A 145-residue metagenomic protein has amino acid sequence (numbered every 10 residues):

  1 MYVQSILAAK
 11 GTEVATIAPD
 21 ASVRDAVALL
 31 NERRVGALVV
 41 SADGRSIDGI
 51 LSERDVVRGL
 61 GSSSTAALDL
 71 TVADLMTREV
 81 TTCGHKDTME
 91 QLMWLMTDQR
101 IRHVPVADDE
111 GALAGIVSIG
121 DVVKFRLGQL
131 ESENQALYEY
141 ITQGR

Functional and structural regions predicted by a protein language model:
M1-T12, S52-T97, I119-R145: Tandem CBS (Bateman) regulatory domains
V3-I17, S41-I47, D108, G144-R145: Short, charged helix-to-loop "capping" segments that act as catalytic/coupling loops
T16, S22, E32, R45 (+2 more regions): Hydrophobic alpha-helical segments
I17-R34, V40-S41, S64, T82-R100 (+1 more regions): The conserved cystathionine-beta-synthase
R24, G44, D74-L75, E110 (+1 more regions): Residue-level signal for alpha-helical context at structural boundaries
L30-R33, L38-R54, M96, V104-V122: A glycine-centered beta-loop-beta connector
